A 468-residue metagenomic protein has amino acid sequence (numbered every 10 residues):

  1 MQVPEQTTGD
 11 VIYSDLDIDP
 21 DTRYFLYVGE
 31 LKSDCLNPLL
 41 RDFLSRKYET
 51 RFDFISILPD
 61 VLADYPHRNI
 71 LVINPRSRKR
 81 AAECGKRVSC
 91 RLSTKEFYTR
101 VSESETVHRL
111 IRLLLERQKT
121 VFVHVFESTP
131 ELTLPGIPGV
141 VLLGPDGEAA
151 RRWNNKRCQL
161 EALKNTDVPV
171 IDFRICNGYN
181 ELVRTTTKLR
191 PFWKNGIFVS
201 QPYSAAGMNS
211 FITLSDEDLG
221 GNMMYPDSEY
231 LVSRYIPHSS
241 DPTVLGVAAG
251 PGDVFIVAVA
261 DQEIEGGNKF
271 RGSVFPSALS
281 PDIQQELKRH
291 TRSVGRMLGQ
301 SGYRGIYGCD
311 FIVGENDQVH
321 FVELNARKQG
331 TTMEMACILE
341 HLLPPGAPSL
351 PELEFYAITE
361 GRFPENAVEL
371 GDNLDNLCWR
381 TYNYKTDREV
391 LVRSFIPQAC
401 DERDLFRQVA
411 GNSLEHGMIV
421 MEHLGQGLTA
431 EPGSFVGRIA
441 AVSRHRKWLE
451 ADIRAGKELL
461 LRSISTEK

Functional and structural regions predicted by a protein language model:
M1-E148, N180-V183, D452-L459, I464-S465: ATP-binding N-terminal substructure of ATP-dependent carboxylate-amine bond-forming enzymes
Q2-T7, E263-K269, P281-K468: ATP-dependent carboxylate activation and anion-phosphoryl transfer catalytic cores that bind Mg-ATP to form
S14-I18, L163, V199-Q201, G425-E431: Short, flexible, solvent-exposed loop/turn segments with mixed acidic/basic and small polar residues
R68-L71, K86-R91, R157-A162, T186-P191 (+1 more regions): Short, surface-exposed amphipathic charged segments that create phosphate/polyanion-binding patches used for binding
F126-E127, N177, Y203, R234-S239 (+5 more regions): Short, flexible loop/turn elements at secondary-structure junctions
G136-N209: A conserved helix-loop-beta module that forms one wall/lid of the active-site cleft in ATP-utilizing catalytic domains
L143-A149, F275-A278, M333-L342: Short helix/strand-bridging catalytic loops that position acidic/His residues to coordinate divalent metals and engage
N209-N316: Internal nucleotide-binding/catalytic subdomain
